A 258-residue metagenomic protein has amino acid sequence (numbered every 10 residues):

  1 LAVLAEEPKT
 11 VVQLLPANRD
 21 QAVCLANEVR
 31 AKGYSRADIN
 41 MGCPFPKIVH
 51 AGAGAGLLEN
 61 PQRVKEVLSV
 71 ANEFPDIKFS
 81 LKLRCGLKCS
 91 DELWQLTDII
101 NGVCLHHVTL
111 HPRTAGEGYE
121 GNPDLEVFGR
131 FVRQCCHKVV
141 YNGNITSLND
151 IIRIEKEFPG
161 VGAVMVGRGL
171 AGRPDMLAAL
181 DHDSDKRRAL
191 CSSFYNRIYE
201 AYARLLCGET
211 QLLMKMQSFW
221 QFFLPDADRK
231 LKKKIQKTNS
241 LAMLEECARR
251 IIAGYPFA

Functional and structural regions predicted by a protein language model:
L1-K32: Glycine-rich, positively charged N-terminal anion/phosphate-binding segment
V11, A53, E117, K233: Generic anion/oxyanion-binding catalytic loop in active/binding sites
L14, G56, N60, K82 (+3 more regions): Glycine- and other small-residue-rich loops at beta-strand/loop junctions that grip anionic moieties
P16-D20, L87, I145-S147: Short beta->alpha connector loops
Q21, R63, C191-F194: Soluble or luminal CAZymes and related metallo-dependent hydrolases
V23-A37, M41-A51, Q62-H137, F158: Alpha/beta enzyme core
G52-L58, D181-H182: Short glycine-enriched, charge-decorated loop/helix-capping segments at active-site entrances that position
S69, F74-D76, S90-T97, N101-H107 (+3 more regions): Alpha/beta catalytic cores of nucleotide-metabolism and tRNA/nucleoside-modifying enzymes
